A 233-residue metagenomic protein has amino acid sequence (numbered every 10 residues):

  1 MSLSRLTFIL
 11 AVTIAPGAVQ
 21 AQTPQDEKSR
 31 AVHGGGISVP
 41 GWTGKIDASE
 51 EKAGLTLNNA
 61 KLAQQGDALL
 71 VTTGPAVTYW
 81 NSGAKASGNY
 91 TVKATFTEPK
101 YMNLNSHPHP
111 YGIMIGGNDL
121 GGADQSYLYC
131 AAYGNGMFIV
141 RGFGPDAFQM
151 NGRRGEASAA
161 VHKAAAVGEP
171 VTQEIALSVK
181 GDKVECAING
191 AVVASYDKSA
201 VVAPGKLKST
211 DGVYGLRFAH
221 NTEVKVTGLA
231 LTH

Functional and structural regions predicted by a protein language model:
T7-G17: Bacterial N-terminal signal peptides
Q22-L104: Low-complexity, Ser/Thr/Pro/Gly-rich disordered linker/stalk regions
T73-F148: Secretory/extracellular carbohydrate-interaction modules and structurally similar beta-sandwich "look-alikes"
T78-A84, A159-V167, L216: Beta-strand-rich interaction surfaces with strong enrichment in secreted/lumenal proteins
A94, G168-A200: Carbohydrate-binding surfaces in secreted/extracellular proteins
A94, T227-L231: Extracellular beta-strand elements of beta-rich domains used for carbohydrate recognition/degradation or cell-matrix
F148-E174: Short, aromatic/His-centered strand-loop micro-motif at the edge of beta-sheets
Y196-T227: Flexible glycan-contacting loops in extracellular carbohydrate-active proteins
